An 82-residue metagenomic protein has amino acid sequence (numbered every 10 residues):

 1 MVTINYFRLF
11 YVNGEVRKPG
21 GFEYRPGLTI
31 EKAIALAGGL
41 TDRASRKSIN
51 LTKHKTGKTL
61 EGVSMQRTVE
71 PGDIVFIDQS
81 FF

Functional and structural regions predicted by a protein language model:
M1-F82: Ser/Thr/Pro/Gly-biased, low-complexity, turn-/loop-rich segments that often occur immediately after N-terminal
